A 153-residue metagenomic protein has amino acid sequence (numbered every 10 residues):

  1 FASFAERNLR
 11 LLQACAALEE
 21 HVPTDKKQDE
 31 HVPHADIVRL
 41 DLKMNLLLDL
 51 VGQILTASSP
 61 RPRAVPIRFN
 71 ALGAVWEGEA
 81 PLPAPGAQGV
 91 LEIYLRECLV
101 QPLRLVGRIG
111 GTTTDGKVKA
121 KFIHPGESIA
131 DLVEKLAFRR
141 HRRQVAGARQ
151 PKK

Functional and structural regions predicted by a protein language model:
F1-K153: Structured alpha-helical
